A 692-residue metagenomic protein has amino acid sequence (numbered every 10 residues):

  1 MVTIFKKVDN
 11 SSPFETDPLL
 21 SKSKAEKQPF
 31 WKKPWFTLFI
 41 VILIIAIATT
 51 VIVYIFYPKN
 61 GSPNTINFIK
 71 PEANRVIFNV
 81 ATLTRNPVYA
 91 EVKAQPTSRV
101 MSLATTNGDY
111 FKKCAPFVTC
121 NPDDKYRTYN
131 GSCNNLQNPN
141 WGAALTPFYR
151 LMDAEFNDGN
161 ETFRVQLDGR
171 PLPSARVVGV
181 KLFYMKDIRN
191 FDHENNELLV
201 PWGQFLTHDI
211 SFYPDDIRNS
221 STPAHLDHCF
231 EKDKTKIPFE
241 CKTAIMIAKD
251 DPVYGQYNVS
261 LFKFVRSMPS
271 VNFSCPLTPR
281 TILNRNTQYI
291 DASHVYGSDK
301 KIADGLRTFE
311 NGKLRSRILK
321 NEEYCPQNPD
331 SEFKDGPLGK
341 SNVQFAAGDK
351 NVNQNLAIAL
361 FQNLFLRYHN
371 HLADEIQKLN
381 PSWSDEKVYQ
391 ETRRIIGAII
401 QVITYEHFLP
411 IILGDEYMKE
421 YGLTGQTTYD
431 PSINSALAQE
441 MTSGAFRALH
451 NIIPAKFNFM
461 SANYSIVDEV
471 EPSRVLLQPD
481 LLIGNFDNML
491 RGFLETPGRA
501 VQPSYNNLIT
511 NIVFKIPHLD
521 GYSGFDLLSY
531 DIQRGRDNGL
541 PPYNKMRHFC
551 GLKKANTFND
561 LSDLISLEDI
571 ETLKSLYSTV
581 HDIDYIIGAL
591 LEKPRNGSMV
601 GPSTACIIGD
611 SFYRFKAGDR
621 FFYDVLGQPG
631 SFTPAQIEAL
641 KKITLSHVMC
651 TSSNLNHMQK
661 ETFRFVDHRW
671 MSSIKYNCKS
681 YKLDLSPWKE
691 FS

Functional and structural regions predicted by a protein language model:
M1-L19: Intrinsically disordered, low-complexity cytosolic terminal tails
D17-H371, E375, R394-S529, Q533 (+5 more regions): N-terminal accessory/cap region of cofactor-dependent oxidoreductases and related radical enzymes
I376-N380: Secondary-structure edge/capping motif, primarily at the C-terminal ends of alpha-helices and the immediately following
D385-V388: Mobile, glycine-rich extracellular loop/lid and propeptide segments that shape or gate substrate/ligand access
N556-N559: Hydrophobic, mid-to-C-terminal alpha-helical segments
